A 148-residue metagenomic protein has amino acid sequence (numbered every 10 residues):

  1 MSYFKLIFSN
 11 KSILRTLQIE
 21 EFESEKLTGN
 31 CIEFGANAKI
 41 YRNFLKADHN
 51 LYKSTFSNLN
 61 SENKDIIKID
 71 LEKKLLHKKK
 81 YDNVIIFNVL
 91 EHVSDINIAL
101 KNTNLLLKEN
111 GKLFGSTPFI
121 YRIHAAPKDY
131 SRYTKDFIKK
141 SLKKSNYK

Functional and structural regions predicted by a protein language model:
M1-K79, N83: Conserved N-terminal segment of class I S-adenosyl-L-methionine
K26, K46, S94, K108 (+1 more regions): Short conserved AdoMet
N83-V89: A short beta-strand submotif of the Rossmann-like class I SAM-dependent methyltransferase core that lines
V89-L90, F119: Hydrophobic adenine-recognition pocket in adenosine-nucleotide-binding enzymes
S94-I98, A125: Short N-terminal helix/helix-N-cap motif within the alpha/beta-hydrolase-1
N97-K112: A short glycine-rich, Lys/Arg-flanked "PGG" loop and its adjoining helix->strand segment in the class I
F114-K139: Conserved class I S-adenosyl-L-methionine
N146-K148: Conserved S-adenosyl-L-methionine
